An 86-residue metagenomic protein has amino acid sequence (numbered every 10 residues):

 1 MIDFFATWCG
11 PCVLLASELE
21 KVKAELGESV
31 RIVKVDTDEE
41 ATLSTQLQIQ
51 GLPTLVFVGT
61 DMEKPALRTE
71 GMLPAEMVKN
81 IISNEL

Functional and structural regions predicted by a protein language model:
M1-T7: Short active-site neighborhood of thiol/selenol oxidoreductases, capturing the structured segment around
D3, K23, K34, V56-F57: Hydrophobic beta-strand core positions in alpha/beta domains
C9-C12, L55: The canonical Cys-X-X-Cys-His
P11-G27: Typically the conserved alpha-helix immediately C-terminal to a functionally engaged Cys/Sec in thioredoxin-like
V22, V35-T45: Structural microenvironment flanking redox-active thiols in thiol-disulfide oxidoreductases
V30-I32: Hydrophobic/aromatic anchor residues within beta-strands of the central parallel beta-sheet of Rossmann-like
Q46-Q50: A short glycine-leucine-enriched loop at secondary-structure breakpoints that most characteristically corresponds
G51, V56-L86: Non-catalytic, surface beta->alpha helical segment in thiol-disulfide oxidoreductase systems
